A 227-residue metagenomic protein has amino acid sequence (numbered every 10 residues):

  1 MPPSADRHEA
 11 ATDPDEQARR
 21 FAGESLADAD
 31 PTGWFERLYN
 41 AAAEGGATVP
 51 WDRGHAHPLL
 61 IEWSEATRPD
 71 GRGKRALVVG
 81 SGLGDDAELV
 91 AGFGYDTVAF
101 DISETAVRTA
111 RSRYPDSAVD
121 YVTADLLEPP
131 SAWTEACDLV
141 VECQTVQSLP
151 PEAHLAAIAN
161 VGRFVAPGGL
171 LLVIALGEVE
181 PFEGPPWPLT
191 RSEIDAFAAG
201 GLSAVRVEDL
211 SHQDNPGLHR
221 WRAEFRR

Functional and structural regions predicted by a protein language model:
P2-W133, L149-R227: Class I (Rossmann-like) S-adenosyl-L-methionine-dependent methyltransferase catalytic domain, capturing the SAM-binding
D138: Conserved acidic residues
V141: A conserved beta-strand element that flanks and buttresses the S-adenosyl-L-methionine
Q144, S148: Short catalytic micro-motifs in class I SAM-dependent methyltransferases
